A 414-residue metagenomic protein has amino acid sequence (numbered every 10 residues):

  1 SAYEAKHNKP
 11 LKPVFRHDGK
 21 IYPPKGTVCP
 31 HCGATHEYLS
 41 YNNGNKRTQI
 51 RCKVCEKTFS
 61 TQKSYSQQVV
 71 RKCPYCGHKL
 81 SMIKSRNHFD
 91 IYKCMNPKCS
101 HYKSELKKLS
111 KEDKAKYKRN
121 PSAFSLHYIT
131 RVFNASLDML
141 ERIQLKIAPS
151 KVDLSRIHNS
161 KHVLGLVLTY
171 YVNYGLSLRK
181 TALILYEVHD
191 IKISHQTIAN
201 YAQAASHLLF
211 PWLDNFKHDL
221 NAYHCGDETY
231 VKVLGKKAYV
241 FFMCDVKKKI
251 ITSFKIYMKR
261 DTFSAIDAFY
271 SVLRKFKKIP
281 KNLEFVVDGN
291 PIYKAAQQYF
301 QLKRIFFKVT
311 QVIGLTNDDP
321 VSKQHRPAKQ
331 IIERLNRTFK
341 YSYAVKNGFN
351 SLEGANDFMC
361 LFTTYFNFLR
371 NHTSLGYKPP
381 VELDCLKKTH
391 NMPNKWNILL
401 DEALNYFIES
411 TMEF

Functional and structural regions predicted by a protein language model:
S1-N45, Q49-R51: N-terminal alpha-helical interaction blocks
H31-T35, V54-K57, Y75-H78, N96-H101 (+2 more regions): Short Cys/His-rich local motifs and their 1-3 flanking residues in nucleic-acid-associated proteins and small
T48, F59-P74, L80-V172, I191 (+1 more regions): Basic, short loop/linker segments at the boundary and entry of helix-turn-helix/winged-helix-like folds
Y65, L140-T169, N173-L178, E187-N282: RNase H-like nuclease fold core
I184, Y201, F362: Residues in the recognition helix of alpha-helical DNA-binding motifs
G235, R260-N350: RNase H-like DDE/DDD metal-dependent nuclease/strand-transfer catalytic core used by mobile genetic elements
Q324, V345-F414: C-terminal domain-tail junction helix/linker
